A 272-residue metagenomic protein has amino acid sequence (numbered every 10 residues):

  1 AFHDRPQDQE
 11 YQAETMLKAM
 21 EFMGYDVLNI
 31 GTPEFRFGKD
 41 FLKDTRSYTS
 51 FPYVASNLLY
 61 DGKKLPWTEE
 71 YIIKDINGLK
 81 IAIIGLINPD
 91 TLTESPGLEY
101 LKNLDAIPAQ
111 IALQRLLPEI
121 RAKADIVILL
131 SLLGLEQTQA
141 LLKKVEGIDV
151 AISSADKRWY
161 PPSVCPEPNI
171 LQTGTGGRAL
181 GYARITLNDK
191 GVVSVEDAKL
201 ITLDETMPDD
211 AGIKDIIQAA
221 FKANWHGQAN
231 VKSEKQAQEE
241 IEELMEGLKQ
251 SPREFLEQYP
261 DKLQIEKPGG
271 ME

Functional and structural regions predicted by a protein language model:
A1-E272: Acidic, metal/ion-coordinating pockets
